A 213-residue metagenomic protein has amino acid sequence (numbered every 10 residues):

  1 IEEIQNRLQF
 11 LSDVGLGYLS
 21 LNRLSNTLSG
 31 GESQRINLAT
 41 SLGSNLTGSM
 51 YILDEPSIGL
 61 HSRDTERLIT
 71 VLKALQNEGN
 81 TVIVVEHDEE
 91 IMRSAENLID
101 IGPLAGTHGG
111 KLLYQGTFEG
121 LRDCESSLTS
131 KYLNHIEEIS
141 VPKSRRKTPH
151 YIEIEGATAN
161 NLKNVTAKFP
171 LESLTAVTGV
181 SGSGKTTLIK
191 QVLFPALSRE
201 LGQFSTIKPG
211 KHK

Functional and structural regions predicted by a protein language model:
I1-K213: Conserved phosphate-binding elements of NTP-dependent enzyme cores
